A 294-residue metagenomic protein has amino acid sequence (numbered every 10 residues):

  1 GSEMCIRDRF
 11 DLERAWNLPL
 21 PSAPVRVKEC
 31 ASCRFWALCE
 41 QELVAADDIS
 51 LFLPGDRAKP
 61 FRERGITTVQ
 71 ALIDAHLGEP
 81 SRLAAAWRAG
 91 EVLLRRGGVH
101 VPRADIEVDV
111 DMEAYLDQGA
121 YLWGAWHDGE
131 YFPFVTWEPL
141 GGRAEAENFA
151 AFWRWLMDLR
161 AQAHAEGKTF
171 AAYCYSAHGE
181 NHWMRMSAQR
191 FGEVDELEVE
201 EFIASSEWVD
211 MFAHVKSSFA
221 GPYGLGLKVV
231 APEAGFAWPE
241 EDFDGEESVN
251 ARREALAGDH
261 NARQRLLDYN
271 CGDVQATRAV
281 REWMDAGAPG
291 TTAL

Functional and structural regions predicted by a protein language model:
G1-I6: Short, small-residue-biased leader/transition segments that mark boundaries at the very start of proteins
D8-A46, V230-L294: Acidic, Mg2+-coordinating catalytic module of metal-dependent nucleases/exonucleases that use a two-metal-ion mechanism
D48-A104: N-terminal accessory regions of nucleic-acid-interacting proteins
R95-E166, R190: Conserved RNase H-like, two-metal-ion catalytic cores of nucleic-acid enzymes
Y115-Q118, G141-G142, G179-W183, R190-F191 (+4 more regions): Flexible loop/turn segments at secondary-structure boundaries
G167-H178: Short glycine-rich phosphate-binding loop at a beta-alpha junction
R190-D242: Activity-critical C-terminal alpha-helical subdomain
